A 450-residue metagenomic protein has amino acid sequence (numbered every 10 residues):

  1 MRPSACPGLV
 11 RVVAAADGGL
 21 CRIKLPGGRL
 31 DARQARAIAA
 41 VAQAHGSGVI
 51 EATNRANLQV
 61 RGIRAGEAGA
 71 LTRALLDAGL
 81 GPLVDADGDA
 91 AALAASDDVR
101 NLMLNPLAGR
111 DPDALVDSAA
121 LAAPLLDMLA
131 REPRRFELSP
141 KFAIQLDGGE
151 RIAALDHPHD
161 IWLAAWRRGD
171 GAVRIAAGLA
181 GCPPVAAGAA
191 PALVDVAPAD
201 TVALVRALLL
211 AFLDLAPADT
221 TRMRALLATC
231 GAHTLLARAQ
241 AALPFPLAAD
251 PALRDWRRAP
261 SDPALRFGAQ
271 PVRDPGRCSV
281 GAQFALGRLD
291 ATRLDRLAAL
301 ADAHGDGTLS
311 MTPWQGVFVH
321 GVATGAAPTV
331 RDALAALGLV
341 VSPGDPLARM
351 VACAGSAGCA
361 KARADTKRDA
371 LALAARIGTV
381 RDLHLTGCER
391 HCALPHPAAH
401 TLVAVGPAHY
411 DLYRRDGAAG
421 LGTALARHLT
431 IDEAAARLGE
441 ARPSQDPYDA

Functional and structural regions predicted by a protein language model:
M1-A39, D87-A90, Q240-A299, V340: Gly/Thr-rich phosphate-binding loop signature of adenosyl cofactor/nucleotide-binding cores
A16-D17, P183-G188, L215-D219, D274-C278 (+3 more regions): Short acidic (Asp/Glu) and glycine-rich catalytic loops that position anionic groups and cofactors
G18-A172, V194-D195, A203, F284-P407: Small-residue-enriched alpha-helical segments and adjacent helix-cap loops that form tight helix-helix packing
G48-A52, A86-D87, R135-S139, L213-R238 (+5 more regions): Flexible, glycine/charged-enriched surface loops at secondary-structure junctions
L102, A177, V280-A282, L412: Well-ordered beta-strand positions enriched in small/hydrophobic/aromatic, beta-favoring residues
M128, A211, R238, A242 (+4 more regions): Residues that form generic nucleotide/phosphate-binding pockets
L138, F142-T229, H396, T401-A450: Mobile "lid/hinge" segments at catalytic clefts and subdomain interfaces of large enzymes
